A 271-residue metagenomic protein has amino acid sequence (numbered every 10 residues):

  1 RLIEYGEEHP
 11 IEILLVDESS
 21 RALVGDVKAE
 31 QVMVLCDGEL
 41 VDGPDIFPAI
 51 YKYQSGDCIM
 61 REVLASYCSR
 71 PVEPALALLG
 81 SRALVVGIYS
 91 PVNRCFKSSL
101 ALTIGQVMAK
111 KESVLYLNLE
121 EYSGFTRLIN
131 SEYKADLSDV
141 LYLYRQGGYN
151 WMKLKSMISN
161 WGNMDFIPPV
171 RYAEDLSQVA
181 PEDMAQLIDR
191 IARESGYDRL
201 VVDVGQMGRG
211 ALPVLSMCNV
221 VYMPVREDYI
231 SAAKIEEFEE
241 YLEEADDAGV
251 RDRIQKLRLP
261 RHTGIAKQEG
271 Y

Functional and structural regions predicted by a protein language model:
R1-G25, Q206-M207: A short, well-structured beta->alpha microelement
P10-E12, A29-E30, M164, Y197-D198 (+1 more regions): Local beta-strand N-terminus motif with an aromatic residue
L14, V32, A49, L200 (+1 more regions): Short, well-ordered beta-strand core segments
V16, L23, V27-V85: Extreme N-terminal, non-catalytic leader segments that precede Walker-type/kinase nucleotide-binding cores
S19-L23, E39-V41, N93-F96, Y172-V179 (+2 more regions): Short acidic, S/G/P-rich loop/turn micro-motifs used as interaction or catalytic elements
D57-E62, Q186-Y271: Conserved catalytic-core segment of NTP-binding enzymes
V85-G148, D203-V204: Walker A/P-loop NTP-binding active-site region of P-loop NTPases, recognizing the glycine-rich GxxxxGKT/S
L119-R193: P-loop/Walker-type NTP enzyme "switch/lid" segment
